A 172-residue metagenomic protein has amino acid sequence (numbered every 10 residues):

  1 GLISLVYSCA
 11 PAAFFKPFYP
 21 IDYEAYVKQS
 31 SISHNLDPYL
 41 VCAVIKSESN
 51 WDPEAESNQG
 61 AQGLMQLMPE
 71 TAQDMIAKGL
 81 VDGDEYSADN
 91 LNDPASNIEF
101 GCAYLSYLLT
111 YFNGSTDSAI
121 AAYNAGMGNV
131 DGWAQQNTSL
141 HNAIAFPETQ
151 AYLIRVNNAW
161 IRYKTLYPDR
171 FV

Functional and structural regions predicted by a protein language model:
G1-L5: N-terminal Sec-pathway targeting helices
Y7-V172: Catalytic glycan-binding domains that act on GlcNAc-containing polysaccharides
